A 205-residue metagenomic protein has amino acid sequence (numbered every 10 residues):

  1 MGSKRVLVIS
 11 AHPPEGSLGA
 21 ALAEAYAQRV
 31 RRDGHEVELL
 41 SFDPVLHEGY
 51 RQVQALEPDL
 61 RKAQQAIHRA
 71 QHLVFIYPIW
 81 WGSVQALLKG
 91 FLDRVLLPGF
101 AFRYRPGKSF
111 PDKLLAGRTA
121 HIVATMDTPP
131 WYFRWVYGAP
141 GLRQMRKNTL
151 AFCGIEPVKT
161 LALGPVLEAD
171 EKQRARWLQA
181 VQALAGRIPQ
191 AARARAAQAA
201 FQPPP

Functional and structural regions predicted by a protein language model:
M1-F100, E168, L178-P205: N-terminal beta1-alpha1-beta2 submodule of the flavodoxin-like/Rossmannoid cofactor-binding fold
G2, A86-P205: FMN-binding flavodoxin-like domain, especially the glycine-rich phosphate-binding loop
